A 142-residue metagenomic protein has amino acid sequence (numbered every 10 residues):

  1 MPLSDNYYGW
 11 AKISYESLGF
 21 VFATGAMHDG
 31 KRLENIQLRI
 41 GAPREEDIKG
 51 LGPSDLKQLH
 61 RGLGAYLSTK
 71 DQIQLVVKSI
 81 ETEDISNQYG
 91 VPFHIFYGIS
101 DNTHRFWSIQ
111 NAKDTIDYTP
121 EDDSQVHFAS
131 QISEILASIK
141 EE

Functional and structural regions predicted by a protein language model:
M1-E34: Active-site Tyr-X1-5-Lys
D5-Y8, K57-K70: Glycine-rich "substrate-gating" loop/helix at the edge of Rossmann-like oxidoreductase active sites
G30, A42-D47, Y66-P92, D101: Alpha-helical substrate-binding/gating segment
L33-I36, P92-F96: Residue-level recognition of the N-termini of beta-strands and the immediately preceding loop/turn
L33-K57: C-terminal beta-strand-loop-alpha-helix "lid" module of Rossmann-like NAD(P)-dependent dehydrogenases
I99-I109: Active-site loop of classical SDR/Rossmann-like NAD(P)-dependent oxidoreductases, centered on the catalytic Tyr-X3-Lys
S124-E142: Amphipathic terminal alpha-helices
